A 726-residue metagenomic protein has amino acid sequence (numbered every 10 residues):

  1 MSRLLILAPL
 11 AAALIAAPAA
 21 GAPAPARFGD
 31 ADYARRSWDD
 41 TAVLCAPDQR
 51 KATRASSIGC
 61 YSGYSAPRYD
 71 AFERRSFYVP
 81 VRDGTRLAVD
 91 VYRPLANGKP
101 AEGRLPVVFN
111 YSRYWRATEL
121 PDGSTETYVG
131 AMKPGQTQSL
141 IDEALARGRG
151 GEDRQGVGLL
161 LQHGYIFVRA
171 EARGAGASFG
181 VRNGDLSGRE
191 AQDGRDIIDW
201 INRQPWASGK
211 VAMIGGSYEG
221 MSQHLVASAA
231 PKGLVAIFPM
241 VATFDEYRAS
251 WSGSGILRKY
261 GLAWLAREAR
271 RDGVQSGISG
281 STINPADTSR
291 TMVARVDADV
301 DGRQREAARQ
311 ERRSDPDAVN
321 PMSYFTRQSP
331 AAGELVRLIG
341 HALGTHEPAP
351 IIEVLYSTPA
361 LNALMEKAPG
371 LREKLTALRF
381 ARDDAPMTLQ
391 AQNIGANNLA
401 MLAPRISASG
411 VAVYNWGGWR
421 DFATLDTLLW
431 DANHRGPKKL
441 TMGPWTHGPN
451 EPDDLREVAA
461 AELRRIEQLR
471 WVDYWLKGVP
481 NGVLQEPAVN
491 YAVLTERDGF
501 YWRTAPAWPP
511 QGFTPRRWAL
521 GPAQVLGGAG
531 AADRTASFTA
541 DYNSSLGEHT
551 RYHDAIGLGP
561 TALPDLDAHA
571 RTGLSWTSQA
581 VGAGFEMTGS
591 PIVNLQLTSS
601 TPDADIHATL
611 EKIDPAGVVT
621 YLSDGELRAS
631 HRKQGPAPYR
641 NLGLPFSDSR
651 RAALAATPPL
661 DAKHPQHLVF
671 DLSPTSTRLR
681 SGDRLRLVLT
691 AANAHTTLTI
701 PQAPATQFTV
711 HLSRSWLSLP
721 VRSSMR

Functional and structural regions predicted by a protein language model:
P25-D48, Q304-A363, E457-R726: C-terminal, loop-rich substrate-recognition/catalytic regions characterized by aromatic stacking residues
P25-S56, S62, A117-E119, T125-V157 (+2 more regions): Accessory cap/linker subdomain of secreted extracellular hydrolases
S57-G103, V581-A583: N-terminal cap/lid segment of alpha/beta-hydrolase-fold proteins
G98-N202, P452-R456, D614-P615, S623 (+1 more regions): Cap/lid segment of the alpha/beta-hydrolase catalytic domain
P205-S217: Alpha/beta-hydrolase fold nucleophile elbow
G220-P231, L595: Short glycine-enriched nucleophile-adjacent loop and the immediately C-terminal alpha-helix near the catalytic center
N415-G417: Short beta-strand/loop motif that positions the catalytic acidic residue of the alpha/beta-hydrolase fold
L425-K439: Active-site-adjacent alpha-helix of alpha/beta-hydrolase-fold enzymes
